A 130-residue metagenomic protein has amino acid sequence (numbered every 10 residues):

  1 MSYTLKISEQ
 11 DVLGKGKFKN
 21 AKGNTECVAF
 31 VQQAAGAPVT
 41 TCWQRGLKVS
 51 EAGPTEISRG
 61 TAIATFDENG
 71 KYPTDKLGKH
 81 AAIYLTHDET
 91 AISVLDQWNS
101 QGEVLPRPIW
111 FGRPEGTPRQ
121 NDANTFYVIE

Functional and structural regions predicted by a protein language model:
M1-H80, H87: Secreted/periplasmic proteins that engage bacterial cell-wall peptidoglycan
Y3-F18, L85-E130: Aromatic- and glycine-rich peptidoglycan recognition patches
